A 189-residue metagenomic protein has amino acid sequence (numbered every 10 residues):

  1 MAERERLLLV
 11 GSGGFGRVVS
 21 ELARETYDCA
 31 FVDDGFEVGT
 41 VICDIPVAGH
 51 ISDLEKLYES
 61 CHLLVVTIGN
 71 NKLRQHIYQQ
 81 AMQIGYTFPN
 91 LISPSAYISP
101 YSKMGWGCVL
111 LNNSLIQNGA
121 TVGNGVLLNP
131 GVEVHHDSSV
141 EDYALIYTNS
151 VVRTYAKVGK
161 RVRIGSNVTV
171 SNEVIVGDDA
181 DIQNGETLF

Functional and structural regions predicted by a protein language model:
M1-I51, E55-L57: Hydrophobic, well-ordered beta-alpha structural blocks that scaffold small-molecule cofactor pockets
R4-E5, D28, C61, G85 (+4 more regions): A general structural motif
G11, V65-G69, N172: Small/polar loops that bind or transfer phosphate-bearing groups
G14, K72-L73, K103: Short alpha-helical
S20-A23, H76-Q80, V122: Short amphipathic alpha-helical segments
A23-R24, Y58, A81-Q83, G177 (+1 more regions): Alpha-helix C-terminal capping segments
V38-Y97: Phosphate-bearing ligand-interacting subdomains that bind or position ATP/ADP/UDP/GDP/NAD(P) or nucleotide-linked
N90-F189: Structural signal for interior beta-strand "rungs" in well-ordered beta-sheet cores of soluble enzyme domains
